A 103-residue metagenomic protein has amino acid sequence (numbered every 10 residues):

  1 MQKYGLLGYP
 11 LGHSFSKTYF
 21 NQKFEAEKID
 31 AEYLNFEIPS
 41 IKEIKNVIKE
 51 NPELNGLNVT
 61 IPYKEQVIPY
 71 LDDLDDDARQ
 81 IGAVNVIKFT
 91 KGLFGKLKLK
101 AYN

Functional and structural regions predicted by a protein language model:
Q2-N103: Phosphate/diphosphate ligand-binding glycine-rich loop within oxidoreductases
